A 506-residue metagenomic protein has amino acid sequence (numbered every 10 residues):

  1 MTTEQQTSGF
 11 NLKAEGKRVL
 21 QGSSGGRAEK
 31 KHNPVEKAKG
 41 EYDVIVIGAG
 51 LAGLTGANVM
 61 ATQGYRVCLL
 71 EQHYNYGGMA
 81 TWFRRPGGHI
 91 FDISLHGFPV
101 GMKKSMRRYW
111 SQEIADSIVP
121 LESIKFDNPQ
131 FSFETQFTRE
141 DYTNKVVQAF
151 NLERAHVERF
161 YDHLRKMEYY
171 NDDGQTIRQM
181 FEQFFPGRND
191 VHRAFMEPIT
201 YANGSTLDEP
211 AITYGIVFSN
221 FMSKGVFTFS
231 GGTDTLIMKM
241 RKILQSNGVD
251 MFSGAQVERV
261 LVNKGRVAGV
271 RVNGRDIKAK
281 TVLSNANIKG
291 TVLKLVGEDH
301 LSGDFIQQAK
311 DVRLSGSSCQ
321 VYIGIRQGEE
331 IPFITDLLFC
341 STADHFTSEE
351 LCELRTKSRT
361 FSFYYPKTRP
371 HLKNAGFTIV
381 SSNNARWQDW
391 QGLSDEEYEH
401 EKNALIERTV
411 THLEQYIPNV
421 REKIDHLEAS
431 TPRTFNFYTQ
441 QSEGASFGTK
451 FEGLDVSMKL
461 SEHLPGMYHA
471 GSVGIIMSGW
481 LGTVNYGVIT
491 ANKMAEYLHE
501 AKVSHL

Functional and structural regions predicted by a protein language model:
M1-V44, T62-Q63, L454: Extreme N-terminal leader/targeting segments of oxidoreductases
A61-P86: Glycine-rich FAD pyrophosphate-binding loop
G87-R159, K166: Dinucleotide-binding Rossmann-like beta1-alpha1 core, especially the glycine-rich loop that anchors the ADP
P129-T213: Rossmann-like flavin
R193-A202, T206, P418-M477: A glycine-rich dinucleotide-binding beta-alpha-beta segment and adjacent secondary-structure elements that constitute
F218-V267: Helical element adjacent to the flavin cofactor pocket in flavoenzyme catalytic cores
E258-K373: Mid-domain catalytic core of redox enzymes that form a hydrophobic substrate pocket/lid adjacent to a catalytic redox
R326-S430: C-terminal segments that line or cap access tunnels to active or ligand-binding sites in enzymes and enzyme-associated
